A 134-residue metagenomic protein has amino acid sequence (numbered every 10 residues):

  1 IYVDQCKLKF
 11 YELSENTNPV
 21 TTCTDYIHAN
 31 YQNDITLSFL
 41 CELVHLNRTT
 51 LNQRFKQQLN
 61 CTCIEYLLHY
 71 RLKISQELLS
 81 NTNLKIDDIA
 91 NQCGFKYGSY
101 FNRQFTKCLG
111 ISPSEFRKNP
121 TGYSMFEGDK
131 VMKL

Functional and structural regions predicted by a protein language model:
I1, T21-A29, R54-Q58, L134: Short, charged low-complexity intrinsically disordered segments located at boundaries of structured domains
I1-Y11, T50: An amphipathic alpha-helical interaction segment
Y2-V3, Y31, N83, T121: Secondary-structure transition/hinge residues
L8-I35, C41-V44, L68-L84, F126-G128: A short, Lys/Arg-enriched amphipathic alpha-helix from helix-turn-helix/homeodomain DNA-binding modules
H28, D34-Y70, A90-E115: Basic/polar phosphate-binding segments, predominantly the helix-turn-helix DNA-binding elements of transcriptional
R103-L134: …primarily DNA-binding HTH/wHTH and HhH modules…
